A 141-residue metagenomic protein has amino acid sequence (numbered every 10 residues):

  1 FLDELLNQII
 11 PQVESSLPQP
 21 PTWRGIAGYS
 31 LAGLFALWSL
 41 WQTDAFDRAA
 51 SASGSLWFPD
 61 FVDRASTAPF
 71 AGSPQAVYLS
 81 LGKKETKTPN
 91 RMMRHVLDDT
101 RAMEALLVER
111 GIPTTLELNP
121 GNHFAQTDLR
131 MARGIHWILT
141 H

Functional and structural regions predicted by a protein language model:
F1-H141: Non-catalytic cap/lid and distal C-terminal segments of serine-dependent acyl enzymes
